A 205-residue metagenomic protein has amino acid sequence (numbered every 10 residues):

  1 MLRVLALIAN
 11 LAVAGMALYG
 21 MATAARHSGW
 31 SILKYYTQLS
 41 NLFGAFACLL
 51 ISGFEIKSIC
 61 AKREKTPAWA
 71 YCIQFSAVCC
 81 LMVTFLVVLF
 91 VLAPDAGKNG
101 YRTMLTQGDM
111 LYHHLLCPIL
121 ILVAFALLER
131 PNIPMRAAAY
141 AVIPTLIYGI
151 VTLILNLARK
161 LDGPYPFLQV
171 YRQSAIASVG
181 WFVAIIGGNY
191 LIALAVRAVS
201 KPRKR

Functional and structural regions predicted by a protein language model:
M1-A12: N-terminal membrane topogenic signal
A14-A22, L81-F90, T145-L155: Aromatic-anchored segments of alpha-helical transmembrane domains
M21-G29, F90-Y101, L157-A158: Juxtamembrane "helix-exit" motif on the non-cytosolic side of transmembrane helices
W30-Q38, T66, A70, K98-Y112 (+2 more regions): Non-cytosolic membrane-interface motifs at loop->transmembrane helix junctions
I32-F43, L50-L89: Hydrophobic/aromatic-rich structural module bridging two neighboring secondary-structure elements via a short loop
Y35, R159-A195: Membrane-interface transmembrane-helix boundary segments in multi-pass integral membrane proteins
Q107-I119, V179-V183: Membrane-interface loop-to-helix entry segments
L116-M135: Alpha-helical transmembrane segments in multipass membrane proteins, preferentially the mid-helix core
